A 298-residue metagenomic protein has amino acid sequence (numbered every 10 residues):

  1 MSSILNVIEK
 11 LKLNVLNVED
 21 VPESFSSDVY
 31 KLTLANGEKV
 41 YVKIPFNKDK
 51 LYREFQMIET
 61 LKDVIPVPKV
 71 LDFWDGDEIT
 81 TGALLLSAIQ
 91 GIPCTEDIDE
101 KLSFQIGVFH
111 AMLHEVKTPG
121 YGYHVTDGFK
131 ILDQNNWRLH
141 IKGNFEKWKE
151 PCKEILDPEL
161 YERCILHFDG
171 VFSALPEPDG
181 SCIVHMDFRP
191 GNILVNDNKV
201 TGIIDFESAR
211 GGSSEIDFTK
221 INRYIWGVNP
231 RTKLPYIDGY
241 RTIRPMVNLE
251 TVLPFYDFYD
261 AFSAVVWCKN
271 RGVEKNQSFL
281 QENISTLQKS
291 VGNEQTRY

Functional and structural regions predicted by a protein language model:
S2-L13, E115-M186, R241, N276 (+1 more regions): An alpha-helical support segment within catalytic cores of ATP-dependent transferases
K12-D20: Conserved N-terminal boundary motif of the eukaryotic protein kinase catalytic domain
E19-N135: ATP-binding pocket architecture of kinase catalytic cores
V29-T33, V42, R163-F218: Active-site acidic catalytic loop and adjacent metal/ATP-binding pocket of ATP-dependent phosphoryl transfer enzymes
Y41-P45, L71-D72, I183-M186, I204 (+3 more regions): Short beta-strand segments
I58, L102, G202, T219-I221 (+2 more regions): Glycine-rich, phosphate-binding/catalytic loops in enzymes
E215-M246, F258-E274: Active-site activation/catalytic loop segments of kinase-like enzymes and analogous catalytic loops in related
L249-Y256: Alpha-helical scaffolds flanking conserved acidic
